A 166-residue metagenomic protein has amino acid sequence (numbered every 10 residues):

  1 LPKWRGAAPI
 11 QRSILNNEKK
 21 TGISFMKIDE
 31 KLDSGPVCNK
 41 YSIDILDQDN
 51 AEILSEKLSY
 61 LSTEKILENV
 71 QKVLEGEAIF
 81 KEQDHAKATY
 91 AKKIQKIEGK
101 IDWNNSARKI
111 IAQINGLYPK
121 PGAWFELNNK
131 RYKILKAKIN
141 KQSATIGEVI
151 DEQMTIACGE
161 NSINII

Functional and structural regions predicted by a protein language model:
L1-Y90: Donor/substrate-binding cores of folate-linked one-carbon enzymes
L15, D29, A91-K93, W124 (+2 more regions): Short secondary-structure boundary/capping segments
K19-G22, D33-S34, N39, Q95-I97 (+4 more regions): A generic structural signal for well-ordered coil/turn residues at beta-strand boundaries that shape enzyme active-site
G35, T89-I94, I114, I134-L135: Short, solvent-exposed polar/charged micro-motifs at secondary-structure junctions
I79-E82, D102, F125: Short, hydrophobic secondary-structure boundary micro-motifs
K92-N105: Acyl-group handling in specialized metabolite and lipid biosynthesis
N104-I166: An anion-binding loop in the catalytic cleft
